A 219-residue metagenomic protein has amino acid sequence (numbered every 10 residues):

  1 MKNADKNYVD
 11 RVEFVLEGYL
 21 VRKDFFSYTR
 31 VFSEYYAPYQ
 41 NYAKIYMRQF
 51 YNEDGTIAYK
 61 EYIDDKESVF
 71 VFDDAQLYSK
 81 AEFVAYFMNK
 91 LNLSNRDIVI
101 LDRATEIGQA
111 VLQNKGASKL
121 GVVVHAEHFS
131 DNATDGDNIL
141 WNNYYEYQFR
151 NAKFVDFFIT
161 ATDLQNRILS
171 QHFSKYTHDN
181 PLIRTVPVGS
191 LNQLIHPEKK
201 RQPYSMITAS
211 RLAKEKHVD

Functional and structural regions predicted by a protein language model:
M1-K80: Repetitive, compositionally biased segments used for assembly/scaffolding
F87-I107: Short N-terminal targeting/anchoring amphipathic segment
F87-N92, E127, G136-F158: Membrane-proximal helix-turn-helix segments that form the acceptor-binding/catalytic region of lipid-linked
Q113-N132: Active-site proximal beta-strand in glycosyltransferases
A126-H128, L164-Q165, L182-I195: Short beta-strand->alpha-helix junction loop in the catalytic core of nucleotide-activated group-transfer enzymes
N132-D135, V186-Y204: Acidic anion/phosphate-binding donor-loop and adjacent secondary structure in glycosyltransferase catalytic cores
Y145, R150-P181: A short, active-site helix/loop in glycosyltransferases that binds the activated sugar's phosphate group
E198-K216: Conserved donor-binding/catalytic core segment of Leloir-type glycosyltransferases
